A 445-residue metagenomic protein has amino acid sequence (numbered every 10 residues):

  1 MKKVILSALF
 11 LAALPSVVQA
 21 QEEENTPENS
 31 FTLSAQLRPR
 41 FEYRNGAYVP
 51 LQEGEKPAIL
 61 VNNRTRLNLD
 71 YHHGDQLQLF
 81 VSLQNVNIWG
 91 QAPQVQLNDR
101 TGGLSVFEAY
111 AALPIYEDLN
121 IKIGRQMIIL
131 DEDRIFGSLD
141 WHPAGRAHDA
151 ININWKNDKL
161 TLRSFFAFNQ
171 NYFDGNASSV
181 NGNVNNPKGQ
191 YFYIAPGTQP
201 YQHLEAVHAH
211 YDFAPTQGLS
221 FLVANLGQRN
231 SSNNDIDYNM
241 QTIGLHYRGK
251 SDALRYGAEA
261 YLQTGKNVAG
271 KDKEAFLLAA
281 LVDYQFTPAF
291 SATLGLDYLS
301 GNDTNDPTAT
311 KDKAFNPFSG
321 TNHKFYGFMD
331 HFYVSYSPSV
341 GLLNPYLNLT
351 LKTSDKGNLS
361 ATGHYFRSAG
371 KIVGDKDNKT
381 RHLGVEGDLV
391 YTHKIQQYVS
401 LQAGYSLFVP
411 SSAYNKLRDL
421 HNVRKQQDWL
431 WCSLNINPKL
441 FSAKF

Functional and structural regions predicted by a protein language model:
M1-T26, K439-F445: Cleavable N-terminal export/targeting peptides
E23-Y48, D75-V81, Q217: Transmembrane beta-strand segments of Gram-negative outer membrane beta-barrel proteins
R40-Y48, I88-Q94, Q126-L139, A167-F173 (+7 more regions): Sequence/structural signature of outer-membrane beta-barrel proteins
V49-N63, H73-Y116, L130-L139, K266-K273 (+4 more regions): Surface-exposed loop and membrane-interface regions of Gram-negative outer-membrane beta-barrel proteins
K56-A58, P196-T198, G249, K271 (+4 more regions): Extracellular/periplasm-exposed beta-strand and loop segments of Gram-negative cell-envelope proteins, dominated by
E117-I121, L139-T308, L347, K352 (+4 more regions): Signature for the C-terminal beta-barrel architecture of outer-membrane proteins
Y298-G387: C-terminal structural cap/anchor segments
R424-F445: Outer-membrane beta-barrel "beta-signal"
